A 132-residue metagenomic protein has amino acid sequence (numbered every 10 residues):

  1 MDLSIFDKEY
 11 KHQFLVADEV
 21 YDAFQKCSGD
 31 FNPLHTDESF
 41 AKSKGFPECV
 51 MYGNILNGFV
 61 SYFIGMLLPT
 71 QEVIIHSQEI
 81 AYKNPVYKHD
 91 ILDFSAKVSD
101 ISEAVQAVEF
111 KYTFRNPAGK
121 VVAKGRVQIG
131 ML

Functional and structural regions predicted by a protein language model:
M1-H12, V86-L132: HotDog/MaoC-like acyl-thioester-processing domains
M1-V73: Hot-dog-fold acyl-thioester-processing enzymes
L34-H35, F46, F59, I74-I75 (+5 more regions): Short, intrinsically disordered/low-complexity patches at protein termini and at juxtamembrane boundaries
E38-S43, Y52-G53, Y62-F63, Q78 (+5 more regions): Short, surface-exposed, polar/charged, turn-prone segments marking secondary-structure boundaries
M66-F94: Mid-chain, well-packed structural core segment of small domains
